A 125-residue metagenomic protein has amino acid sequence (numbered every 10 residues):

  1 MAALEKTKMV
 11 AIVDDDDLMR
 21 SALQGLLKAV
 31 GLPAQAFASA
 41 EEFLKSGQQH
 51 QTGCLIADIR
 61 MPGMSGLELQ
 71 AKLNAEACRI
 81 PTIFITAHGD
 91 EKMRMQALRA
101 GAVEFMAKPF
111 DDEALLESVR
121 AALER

Functional and structural regions predicted by a protein language model:
M1-A11, D17-M19, Q24, K45 (+1 more regions): Non-catalytic signal-transmission and effector/linker regions of two-component phosphorelay proteins
A38-S39, S65-E68: Acidic catalytic/metal-coordinating carboxylates
H50-I56: Active-site beta3 strand of CheY-like receiver
D58, T86: Active-site residues of response regulator receiver
M61: Receiver (REC) domain active-site loop signature in two-component systems and cognate sites in sensor histidine kinases
E76, A87-G89: Short, conserved "switch-loop" micro-motifs in signal-transduction and mechanochemical regulators
K108: A Lys-centered signature of the CheY-like receiver
